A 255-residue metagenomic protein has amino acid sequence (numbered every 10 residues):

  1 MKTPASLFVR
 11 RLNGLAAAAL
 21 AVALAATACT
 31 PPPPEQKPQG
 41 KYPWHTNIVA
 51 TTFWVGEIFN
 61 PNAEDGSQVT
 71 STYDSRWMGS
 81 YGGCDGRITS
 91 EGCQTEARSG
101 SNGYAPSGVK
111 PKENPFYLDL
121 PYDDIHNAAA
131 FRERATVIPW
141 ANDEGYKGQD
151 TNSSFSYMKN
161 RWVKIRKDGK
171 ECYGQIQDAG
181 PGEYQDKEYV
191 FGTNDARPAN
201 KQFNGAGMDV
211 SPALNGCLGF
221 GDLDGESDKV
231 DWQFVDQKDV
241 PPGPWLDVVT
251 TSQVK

Functional and structural regions predicted by a protein language model:
T3-A16: Bacterial N-terminal signal peptides that target proteins for export
A16-T27: Bacterial N-terminal signal peptides
P33-K255: Secreted/periplasmic proteins
